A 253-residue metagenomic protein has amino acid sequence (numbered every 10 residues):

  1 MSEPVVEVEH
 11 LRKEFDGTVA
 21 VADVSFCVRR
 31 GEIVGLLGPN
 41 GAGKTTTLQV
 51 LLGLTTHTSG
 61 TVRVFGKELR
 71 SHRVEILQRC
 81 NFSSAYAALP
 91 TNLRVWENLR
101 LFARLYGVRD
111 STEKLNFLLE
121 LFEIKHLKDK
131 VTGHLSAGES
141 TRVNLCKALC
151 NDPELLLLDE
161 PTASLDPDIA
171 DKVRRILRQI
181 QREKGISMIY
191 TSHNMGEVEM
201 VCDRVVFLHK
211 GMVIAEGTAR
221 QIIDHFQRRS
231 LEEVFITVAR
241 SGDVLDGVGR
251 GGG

Functional and structural regions predicted by a protein language model:
R100, R104-L127: Conserved ABC ATPase "signature" region
V131-L135: Conserved ABC ATPase signature
D152: Conserved catalytic motifs of ABC-family nucleotide-binding domains
L156-E160: Catalytic Walker B motif of ABC-type/P-loop ATPase nucleotide-binding domains
D171-E183: Helical segment within the ABC ATPase nucleotide-binding domain
E216-G217: ABC ATPase "signature
